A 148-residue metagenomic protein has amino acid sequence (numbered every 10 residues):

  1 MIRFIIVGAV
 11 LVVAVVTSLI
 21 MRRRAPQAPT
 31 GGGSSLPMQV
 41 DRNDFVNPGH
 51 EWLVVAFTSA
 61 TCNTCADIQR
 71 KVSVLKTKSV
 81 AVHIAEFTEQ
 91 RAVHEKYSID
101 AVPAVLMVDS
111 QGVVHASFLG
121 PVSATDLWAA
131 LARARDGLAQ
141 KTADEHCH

Functional and structural regions predicted by a protein language model:
M1-P37, E145-H148: N-terminal targeting signals for export/organelle localization
A28-V55: N-terminal topogenic membrane-targeting module
F45-V72: Local sequence-structure signature of Cys/Sec-based thiol-disulfide redox active-site neighborhoods
R70-E86: Conserved helix-turn-beta segment immediately C-terminal to the redox Cys motif in thioredoxin-like folds
I84-A101, Q111, T125-D126, A130-R135: Thioredoxin-like thiol-disulfide oxidoreductase module
P103-S117: A short, hydrophobic beta-strand/beta-hairpin element that forms part of a small beta-sheet core
V122-H148: Thiol-/selenol-based redox modules, centered on thioredoxin-like and closely related oxidoreductase domains
